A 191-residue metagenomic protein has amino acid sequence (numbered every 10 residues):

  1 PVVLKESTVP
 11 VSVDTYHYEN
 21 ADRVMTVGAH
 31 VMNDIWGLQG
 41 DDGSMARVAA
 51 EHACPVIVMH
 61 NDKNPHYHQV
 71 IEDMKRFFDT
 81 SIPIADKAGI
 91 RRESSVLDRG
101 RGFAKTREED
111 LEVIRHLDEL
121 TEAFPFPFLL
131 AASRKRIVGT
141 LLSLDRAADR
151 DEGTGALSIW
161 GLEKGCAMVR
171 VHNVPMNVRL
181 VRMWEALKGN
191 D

Functional and structural regions predicted by a protein language model:
P1-P10, T15-E19, M25-I84, A104-D191: Active-site-adjacent loop and "lid" segments of alpha/beta metabolic enzymes
A88: Conserved C-terminal portion of the radical SAM core fold that forms the substrate/S-adenosylmethionine-binding
R91-S94: Short acidic capping loops at alpha-helix termini that bridge into adjacent secondary structure
